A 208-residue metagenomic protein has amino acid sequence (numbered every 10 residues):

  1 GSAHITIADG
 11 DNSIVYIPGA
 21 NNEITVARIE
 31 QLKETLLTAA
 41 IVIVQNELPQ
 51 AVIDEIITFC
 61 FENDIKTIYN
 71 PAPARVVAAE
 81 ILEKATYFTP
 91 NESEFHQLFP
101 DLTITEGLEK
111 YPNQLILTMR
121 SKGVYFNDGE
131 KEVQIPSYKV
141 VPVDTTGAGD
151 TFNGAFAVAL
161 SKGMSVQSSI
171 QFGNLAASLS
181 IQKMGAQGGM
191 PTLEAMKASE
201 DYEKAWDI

Functional and structural regions predicted by a protein language model:
G1, I7, I53, E92-F95 (+2 more regions): A general structural signal for well-ordered alpha-helical segments in protein cores
G1-A40, K197-I208: Conserved N-terminal subdomain of the carbohydrate kinase-like
A3, N12-I14, A40-I41, K66-T67 (+3 more regions): Structural motif
I17-G19, P90, S137, T192: Active-site donor-binding loop signature of nucleotide-sugar glycosyltransferases
I29, F95-H96, V124, M196: A generic structural signal for short hydrophobic patches within well-formed alpha-helices
T35-L37, L82-E83, E109: A short, aliphatic-rich alpha-helical micro-motif
I41-T105, K122-G123: Conserved beta-alpha-beta core of the PfkB/ribokinase-like small-molecule kinase fold
V76, E80, T105-I208: Conserved phosphate-binding/catalytic region of the ribokinase-like
